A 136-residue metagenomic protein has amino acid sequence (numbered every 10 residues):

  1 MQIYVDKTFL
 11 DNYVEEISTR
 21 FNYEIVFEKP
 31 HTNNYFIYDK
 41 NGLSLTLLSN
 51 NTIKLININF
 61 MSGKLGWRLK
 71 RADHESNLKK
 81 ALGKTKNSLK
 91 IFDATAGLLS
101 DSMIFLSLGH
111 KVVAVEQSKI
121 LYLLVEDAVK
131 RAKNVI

Functional and structural regions predicted by a protein language model:
M1-K90, S107, K130: S-adenosyl-L-methionine
K86-G97, V113: Conserved class I S-adenosyl-L-methionine
A96, M103, E126-K130: A broadly conserved amphipathic alpha-helix scaffold signal in soluble, globular proteins
L98-H110: Conserved SAM-binding loop of SAM-dependent methyltransferases across substrates and taxa, primarily the Class I
V115-I136: S-adenosyl-L-methionine
